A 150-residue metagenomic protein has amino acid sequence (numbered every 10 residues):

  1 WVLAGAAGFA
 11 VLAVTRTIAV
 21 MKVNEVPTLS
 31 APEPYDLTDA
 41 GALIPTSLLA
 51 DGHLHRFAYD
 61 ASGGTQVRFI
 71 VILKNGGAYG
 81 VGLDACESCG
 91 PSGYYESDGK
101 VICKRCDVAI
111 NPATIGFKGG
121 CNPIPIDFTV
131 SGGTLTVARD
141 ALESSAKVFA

Functional and structural regions predicted by a protein language model:
W1-L3: N-terminal export leaders
A7-I18: Hydrophobic alpha-helical membrane-insertion segments, chiefly the h-region of N-terminal signal peptides
R16-Y94, P125, T129-A150: N-terminal pre-ligand scaffold of iron-sulfur
G93-D98, A113-I115: Short Cys/His-rich "knuckle" micro-motifs
G99-A109, F117-F128: Short cysteine/histidine-rich metal-coordination sites, predominantly Zn2+-binding motifs
